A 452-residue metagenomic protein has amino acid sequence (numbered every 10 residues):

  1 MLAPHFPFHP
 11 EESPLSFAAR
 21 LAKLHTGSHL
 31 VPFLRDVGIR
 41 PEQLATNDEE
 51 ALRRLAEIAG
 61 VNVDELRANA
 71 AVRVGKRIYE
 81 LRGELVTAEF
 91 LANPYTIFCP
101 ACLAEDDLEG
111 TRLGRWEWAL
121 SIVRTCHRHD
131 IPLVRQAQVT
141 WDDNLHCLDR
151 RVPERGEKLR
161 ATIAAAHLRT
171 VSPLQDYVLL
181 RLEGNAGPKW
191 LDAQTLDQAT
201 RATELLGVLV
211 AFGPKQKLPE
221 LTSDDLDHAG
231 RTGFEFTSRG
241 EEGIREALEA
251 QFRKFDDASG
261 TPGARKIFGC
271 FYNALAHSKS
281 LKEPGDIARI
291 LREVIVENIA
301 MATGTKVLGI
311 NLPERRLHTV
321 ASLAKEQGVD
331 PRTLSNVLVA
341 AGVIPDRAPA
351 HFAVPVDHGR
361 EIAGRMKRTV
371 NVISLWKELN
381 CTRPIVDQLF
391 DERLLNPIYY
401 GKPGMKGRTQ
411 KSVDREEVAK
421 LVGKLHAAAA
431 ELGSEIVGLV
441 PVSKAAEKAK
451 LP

Functional and structural regions predicted by a protein language model:
M1-P452: Intrinsically disordered, low-complexity regulatory/linker segments
